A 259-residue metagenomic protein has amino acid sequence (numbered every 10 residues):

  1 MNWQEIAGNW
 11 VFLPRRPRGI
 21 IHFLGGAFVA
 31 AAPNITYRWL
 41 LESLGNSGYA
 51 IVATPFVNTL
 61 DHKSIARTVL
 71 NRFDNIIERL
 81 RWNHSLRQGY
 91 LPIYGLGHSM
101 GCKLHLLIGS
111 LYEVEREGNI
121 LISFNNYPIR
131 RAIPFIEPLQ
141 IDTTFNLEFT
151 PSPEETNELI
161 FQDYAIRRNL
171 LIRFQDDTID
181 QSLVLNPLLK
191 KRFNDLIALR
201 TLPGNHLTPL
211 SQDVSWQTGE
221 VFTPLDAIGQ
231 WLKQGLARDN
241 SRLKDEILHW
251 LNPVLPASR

Functional and structural regions predicted by a protein language model:
N2-T59: Short, surface-exposed "cap/lid" segments of acyl-processing enzymes
F12-R15, G118, P128-L202: The feature captures the conserved acid-bearing segment of alpha/beta-hydrolase catalytic domains
A27-A30, N58-L60, G101-C102, N126-I129 (+1 more regions): Short acidic, S/G/P-rich loop/turn micro-motifs used as interaction or catalytic elements
A32-T36, D61-L70, D239, L243: Phosphate/oxyanion-binding active-site loops and adjacent basic polyanion-contact surfaces
A53-R87: Catalytic nucleophile-loop/oxyanion-hole region of alpha/beta-hydrolase and closely related hydrolase-like folds
F73-D74, L80-D163: Serine-dependent carboxylesterase/thioesterase catalytic core of lipase-like alpha/beta-hydrolase/SGNH enzymes
F193-D226: Catalytic histidine neighborhood in serine/cysteine hydrolases with alpha/beta-hydrolase-type architecture
V214-R259: Catalytic active-site module of serine/aspartate enzymes centered on a nucleophile-bearing elbow/loop
